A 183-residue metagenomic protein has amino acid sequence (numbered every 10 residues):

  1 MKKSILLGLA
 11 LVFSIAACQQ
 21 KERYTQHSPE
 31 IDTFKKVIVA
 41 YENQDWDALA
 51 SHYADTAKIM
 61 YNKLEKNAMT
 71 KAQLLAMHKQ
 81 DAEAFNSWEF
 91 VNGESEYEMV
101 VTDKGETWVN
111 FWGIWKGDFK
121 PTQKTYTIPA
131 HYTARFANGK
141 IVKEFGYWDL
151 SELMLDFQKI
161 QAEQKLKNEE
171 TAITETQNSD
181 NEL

Functional and structural regions predicted by a protein language model:
M1-C18: Sec-dependent bacterial lipoprotein signal peptides
C18-N43, D47, Q164-E182: Short, low-complexity N-terminal intrinsically disordered segments enriched in polar/charged residues
K21-T25, T122-T125, E152-A162: A short acidic/glycine-rich loop-to-helix N-cap element
D45-M60: Short, well-ordered alpha-helical segments enriched in acidic and aromatic residues
Y53, Y61, G113-G117, Y132 (+1 more regions): Short beta-strand segments enriched in hydrophobic/aromatic residues within well-folded beta-rich domains
K58-T70, E83-A84: A short gly/proline-enriched turn/hairpin at secondary-structure junctions
A76-T122: Surface-exposed, charged secondary-structure patches
T127-Q158: Short beta-strand edge/turn micro-motifs at domain boundaries
